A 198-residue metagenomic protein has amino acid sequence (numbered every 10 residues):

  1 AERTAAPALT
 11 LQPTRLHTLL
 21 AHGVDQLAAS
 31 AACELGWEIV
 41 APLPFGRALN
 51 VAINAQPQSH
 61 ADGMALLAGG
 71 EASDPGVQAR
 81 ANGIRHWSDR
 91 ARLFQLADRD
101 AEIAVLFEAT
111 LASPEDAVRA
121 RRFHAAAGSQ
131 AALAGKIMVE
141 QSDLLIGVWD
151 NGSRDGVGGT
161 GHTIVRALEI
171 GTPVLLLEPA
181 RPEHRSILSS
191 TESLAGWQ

Functional and structural regions predicted by a protein language model:
A1-W197: Acidic/glycine-enriched connector segments
